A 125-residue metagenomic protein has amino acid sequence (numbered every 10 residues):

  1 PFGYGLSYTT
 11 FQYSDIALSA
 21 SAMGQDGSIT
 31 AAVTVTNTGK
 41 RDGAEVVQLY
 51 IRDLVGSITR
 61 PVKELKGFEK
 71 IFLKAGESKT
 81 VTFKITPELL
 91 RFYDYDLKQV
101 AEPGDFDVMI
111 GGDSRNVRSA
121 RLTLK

Functional and structural regions predicted by a protein language model:
P1-K125: Intrinsically disordered, low-complexity Ser/Thr/Gly-rich stretches
